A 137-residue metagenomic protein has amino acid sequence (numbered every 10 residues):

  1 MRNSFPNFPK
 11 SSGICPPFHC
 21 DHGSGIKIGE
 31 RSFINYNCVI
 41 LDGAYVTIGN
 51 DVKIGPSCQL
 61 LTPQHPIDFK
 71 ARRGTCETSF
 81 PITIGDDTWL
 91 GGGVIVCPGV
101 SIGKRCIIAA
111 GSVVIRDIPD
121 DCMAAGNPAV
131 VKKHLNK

Functional and structural regions predicted by a protein language model:
M1-G29: Extended, small-residue-rich solenoid/repeat segments and analogous flexible loops that form exposed scaffolds
S4, G74, P81, V114-I115: Short secondary-structure boundary/capping segments
G13, C122-M123: Residues embedded in well-ordered beta-strands within globular domains across many folds
F18-I28, F33-S101, N127-A129, K133-N136: Flexible, glycine/small-residue-enriched loop-and-beta-strand segment within the central core of proteins
L90-R116, C122: Beta-rich strand-turn-strand
G111-S112, D117-P119, P128-A129, L135-N136: Short glycine-rich donor-binding/catalytic loop of glycosyltransferases that coordinates the nucleotide-sugar
